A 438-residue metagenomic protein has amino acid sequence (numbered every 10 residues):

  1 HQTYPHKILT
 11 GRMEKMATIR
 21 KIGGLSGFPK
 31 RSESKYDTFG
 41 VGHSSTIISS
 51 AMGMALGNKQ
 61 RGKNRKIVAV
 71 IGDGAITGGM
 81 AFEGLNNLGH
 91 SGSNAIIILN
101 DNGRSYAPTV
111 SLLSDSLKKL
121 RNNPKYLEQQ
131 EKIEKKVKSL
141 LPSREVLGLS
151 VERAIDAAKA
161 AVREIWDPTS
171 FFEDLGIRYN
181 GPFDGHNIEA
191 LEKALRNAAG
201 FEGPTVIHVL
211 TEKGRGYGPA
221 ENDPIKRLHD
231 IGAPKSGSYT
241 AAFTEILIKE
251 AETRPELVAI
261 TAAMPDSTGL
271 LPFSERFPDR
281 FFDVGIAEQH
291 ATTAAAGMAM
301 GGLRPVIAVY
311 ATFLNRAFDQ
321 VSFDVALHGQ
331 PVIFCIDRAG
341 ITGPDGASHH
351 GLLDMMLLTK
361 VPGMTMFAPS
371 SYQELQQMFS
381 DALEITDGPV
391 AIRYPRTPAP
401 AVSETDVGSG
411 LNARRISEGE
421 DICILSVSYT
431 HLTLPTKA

Functional and structural regions predicted by a protein language model:
H1, K30-I48, I71-A75, F183-G185 (+5 more regions): Active-site nucleophile and cofactor-binding loops and adjacent substrate-binding regions of central metabolic enzymes
H1-S91, E256-L257, T261-A262, L270-L271: Cofactor-binding active-site loop characterized by glycine-rich and histidine/acidic residues
Y4-T10, I76-L85, A107-L112, K118 (+10 more regions): Short acidic, glycine/serine/threonine-rich loops at helix termini
L25, P219, L327-Q330, I341-C423: Active-site phosphate/pyrophosphate-binding segments
F39-G40, K63-G78, A95-I98, V258-I260 (+4 more regions): A short, small-residue-rich loop immediately preceding and capping a beta-strand
N102-A242: Long, well-ordered, tryptophan-enriched scaffold segments
T211-L314, Q320, A326-L327, E420 (+1 more regions): Non-catalytic terminal/interface segments that mediate subunit docking, oligomerization, and allosteric communication
T430-T436: Conserved small/polar residues in nucleotide/adenosyl-binding loops
